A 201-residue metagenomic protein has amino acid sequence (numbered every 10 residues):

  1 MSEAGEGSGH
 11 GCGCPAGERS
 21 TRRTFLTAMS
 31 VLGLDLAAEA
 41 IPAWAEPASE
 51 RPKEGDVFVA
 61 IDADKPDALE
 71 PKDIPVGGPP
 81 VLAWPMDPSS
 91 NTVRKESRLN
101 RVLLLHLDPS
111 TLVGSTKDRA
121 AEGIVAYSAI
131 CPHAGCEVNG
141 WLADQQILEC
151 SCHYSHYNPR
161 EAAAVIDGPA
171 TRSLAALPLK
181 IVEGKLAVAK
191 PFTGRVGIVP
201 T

Functional and structural regions predicted by a protein language model:
M1-S20: N-terminal secretory signal peptides
G17-T24, G33-K53: N-terminal twin-arginine translocation
R23, A129, L148: Short alpha-helical basic/polar micro-motif
A45-I130, A134-G140, I181-T201: N-terminal pre-ligand scaffold of iron-sulfur
P132-N139, A143-S155, R160-S173: Acidic, glycine-rich flexible loop segments
Y157-I198: Short Fe-S-cluster ligation motifs
